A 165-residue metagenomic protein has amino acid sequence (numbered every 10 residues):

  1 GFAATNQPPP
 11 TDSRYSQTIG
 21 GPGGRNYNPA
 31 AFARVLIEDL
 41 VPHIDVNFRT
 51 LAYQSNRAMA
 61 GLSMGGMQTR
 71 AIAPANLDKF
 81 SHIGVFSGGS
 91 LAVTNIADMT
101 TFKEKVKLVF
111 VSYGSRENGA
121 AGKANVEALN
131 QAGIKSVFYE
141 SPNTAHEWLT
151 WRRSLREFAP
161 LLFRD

Functional and structural regions predicted by a protein language model:
G1-D165: Non-catalytic cap/lid and distal C-terminal segments of serine-dependent acyl enzymes
